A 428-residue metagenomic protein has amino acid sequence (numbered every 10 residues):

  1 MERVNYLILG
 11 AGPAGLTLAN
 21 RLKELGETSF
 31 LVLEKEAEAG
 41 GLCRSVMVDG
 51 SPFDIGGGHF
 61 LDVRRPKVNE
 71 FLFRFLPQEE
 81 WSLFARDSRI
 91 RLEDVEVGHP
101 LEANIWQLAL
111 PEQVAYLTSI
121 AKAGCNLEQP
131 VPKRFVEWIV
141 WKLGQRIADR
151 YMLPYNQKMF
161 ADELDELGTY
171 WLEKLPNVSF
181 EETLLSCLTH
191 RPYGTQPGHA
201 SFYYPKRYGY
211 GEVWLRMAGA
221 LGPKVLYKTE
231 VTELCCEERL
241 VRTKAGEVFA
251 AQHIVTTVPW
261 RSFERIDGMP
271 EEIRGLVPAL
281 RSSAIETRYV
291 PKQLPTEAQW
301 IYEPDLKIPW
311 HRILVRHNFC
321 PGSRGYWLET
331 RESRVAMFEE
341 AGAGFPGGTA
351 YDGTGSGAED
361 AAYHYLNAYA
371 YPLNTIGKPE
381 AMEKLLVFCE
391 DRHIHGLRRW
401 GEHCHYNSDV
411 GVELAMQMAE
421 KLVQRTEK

Functional and structural regions predicted by a protein language model:
V4, S45, P100-L101, V315-K428: Conserved flavin/dinucleotide-binding core of flavoenzymes
V4-V32: N-terminal Rossmann-like FAD-binding beta1-loop-alpha1 element of flavoenzymes
A14, E38, R261: Conserved Rossmann-like nucleotide-cofactor binding loop
K23-V48: Glycine-rich FAD pyrophosphate-binding loop
L25, T232-R239, T243-Y351, Y363 (+1 more regions): Mid-domain catalytic core of redox enzymes that form a hydrophobic substrate pocket/lid adjacent to a catalytic redox
D49-L127: Dinucleotide-binding Rossmann-like beta1-alpha1 core, especially the glycine-rich loop that anchors the ADP
V95, Q113-R239, T257: Active-site/ligand-binding neighborhood in enzyme catalytic cores
